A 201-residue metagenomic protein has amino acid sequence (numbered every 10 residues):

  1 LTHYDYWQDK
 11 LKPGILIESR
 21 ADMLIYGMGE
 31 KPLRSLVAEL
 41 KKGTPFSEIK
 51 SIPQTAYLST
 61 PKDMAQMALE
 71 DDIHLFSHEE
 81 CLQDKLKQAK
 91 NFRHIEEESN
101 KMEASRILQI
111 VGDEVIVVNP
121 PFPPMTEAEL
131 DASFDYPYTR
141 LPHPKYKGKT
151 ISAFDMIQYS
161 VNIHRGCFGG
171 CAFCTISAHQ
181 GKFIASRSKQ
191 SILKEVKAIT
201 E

Functional and structural regions predicted by a protein language model:
L1, L16, A178-E201: Core AdoMet radical
L1, P32-R34, T126, R140-L141 (+2 more regions): Flexible loop/turn segments at secondary-structure boundaries
L1-G112, I116-P123: Glycine-rich beta-alpha loop elements in corrinoid/cobalamin-binding modules across cobalamin-dependent enzymes
H3, L24, Q158, N162 (+1 more regions): Alpha-helix capping and helix-loop boundary segments enriched in small/acidic/polar residues
D22, S133, C167, C171 (+1 more regions): Conserved, mostly hydrophobic/aromatic
E129-M156: Short, charged low-complexity linear segments at domain edges
T150-A172: N-terminal pre-triad scaffold of radical SAM enzymes
T175: Cys/His-coordinated zinc-binding microdomains
